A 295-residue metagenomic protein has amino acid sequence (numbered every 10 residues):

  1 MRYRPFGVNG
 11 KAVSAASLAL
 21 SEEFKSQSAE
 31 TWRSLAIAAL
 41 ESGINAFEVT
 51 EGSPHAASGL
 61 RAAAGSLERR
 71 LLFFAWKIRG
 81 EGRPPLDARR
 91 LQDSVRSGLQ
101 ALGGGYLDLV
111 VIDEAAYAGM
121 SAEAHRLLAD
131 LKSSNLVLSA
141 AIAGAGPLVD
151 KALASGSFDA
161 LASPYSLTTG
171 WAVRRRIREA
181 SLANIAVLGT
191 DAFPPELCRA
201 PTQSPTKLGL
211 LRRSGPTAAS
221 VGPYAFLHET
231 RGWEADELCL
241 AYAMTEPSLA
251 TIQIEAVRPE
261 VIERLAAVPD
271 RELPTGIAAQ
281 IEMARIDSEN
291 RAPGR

Functional and structural regions predicted by a protein language model:
M1-F73: N-terminal binding-site loop/beta-alpha segment at the start of enzyme catalytic domains that lines or forms
P5, V13-S17, N45-E48, L71-K77 (+5 more regions): Structural preference for beta-strand elements that scaffold enzyme active sites
F24-E30, E48-G59, E81-A88, Y117-M120 (+2 more regions): Acidic-and-aromatic substrate-binding clefts and catalytic sites of carbohydrate-active enzymes
S26-A39, L86-G103, G144-A152, A235-L240: Short, acidic/polar
G52, S66-R90, D113-E114: Structural motif corresponding to the early beta-alpha repeats
S58-R79, R126-N135, L188: Alpha-helix-loop-beta-strand connector modules within alpha/beta enzyme cores
L99-A118: Active-site groove signature of glycoside hydrolases
A115-R295: Beta/alpha (TIM)-barrel catalytic core signal, keyed to glycine-rich beta->alpha loops juxtaposed to Asp/Glu that bind
